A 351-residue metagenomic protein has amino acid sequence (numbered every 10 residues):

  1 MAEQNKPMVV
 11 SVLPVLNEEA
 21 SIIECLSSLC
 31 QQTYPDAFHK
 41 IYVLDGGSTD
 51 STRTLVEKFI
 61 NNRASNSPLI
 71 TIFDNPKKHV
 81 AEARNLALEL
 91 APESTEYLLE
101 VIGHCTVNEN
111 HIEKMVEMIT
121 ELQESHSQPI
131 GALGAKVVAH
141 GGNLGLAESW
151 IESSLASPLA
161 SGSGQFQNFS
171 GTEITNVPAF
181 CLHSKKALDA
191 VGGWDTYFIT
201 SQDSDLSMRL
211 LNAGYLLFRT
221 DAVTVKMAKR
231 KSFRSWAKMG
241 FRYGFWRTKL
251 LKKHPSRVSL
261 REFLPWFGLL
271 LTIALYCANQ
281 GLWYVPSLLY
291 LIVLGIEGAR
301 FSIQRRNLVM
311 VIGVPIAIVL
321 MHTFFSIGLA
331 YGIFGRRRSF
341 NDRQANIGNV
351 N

Functional and structural regions predicted by a protein language model:
S28-F38: Short, acidic, metal-binding catalytic loop of nucleotide-sugar glycosyltransferases
D45-T54, H104-T106: A conserved acidic beta->alpha catalytic loop
N75-E93, K114: Glycine-rich, basic loop-to-helix element that forms the pyrophosphate-binding segment of sugar-nucleotide handling
T95-T106: Short beta-strand-to-loop acidic/aromatic patch adjacent to the donor-nucleotide binding site
N110-A147: Conserved donor NDP-sugar-binding/catalytic core segment of glycosyltransferases
I119, G141, D195-V258: Catalytic donor/gating beta->alpha subdomain of glycosyltransferases that bind UDP-sugars
A135-G141, I151-I174, F180, K253: Short, flexible, basic/aromatic active-site loop/helix in glycosyltransferases
K226-M321, F325-R337, Q344-N351: Active-site-adjacent helix/loop segment of glycosyltransferases that harbors family-specific signature motifs
